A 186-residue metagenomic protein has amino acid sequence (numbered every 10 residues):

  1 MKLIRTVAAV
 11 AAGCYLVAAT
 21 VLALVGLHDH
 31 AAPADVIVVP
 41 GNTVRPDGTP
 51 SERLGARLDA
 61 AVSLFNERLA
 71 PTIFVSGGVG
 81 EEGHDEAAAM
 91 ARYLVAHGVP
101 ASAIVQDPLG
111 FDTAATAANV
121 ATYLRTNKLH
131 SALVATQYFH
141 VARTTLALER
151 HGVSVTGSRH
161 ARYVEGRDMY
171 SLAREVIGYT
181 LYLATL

Functional and structural regions predicted by a protein language model:
M1-D35: N-terminal membrane-anchoring alpha-helices
L3-T6, L58, E175: Hydrophobic alpha-helical segments, especially transmembrane helices and their immediate juxtamembrane helical caps
A12, L64, R150, L181-Y182: Enrichment for repetitive, rod-forming helical segments
C14, R92, G178-L181: Intrinsically disordered, low-complexity N-terminal regions enriched in serine/proline/glycine with scattered basic
A23-A173: A structural signal for short, hydrophobic/glycine-enriched beta-strand patches
D168-L186: A transmembrane-helix-recognition feature enriched in membrane-embedded lipid enzymes and envelope glyco-/phospholipid
